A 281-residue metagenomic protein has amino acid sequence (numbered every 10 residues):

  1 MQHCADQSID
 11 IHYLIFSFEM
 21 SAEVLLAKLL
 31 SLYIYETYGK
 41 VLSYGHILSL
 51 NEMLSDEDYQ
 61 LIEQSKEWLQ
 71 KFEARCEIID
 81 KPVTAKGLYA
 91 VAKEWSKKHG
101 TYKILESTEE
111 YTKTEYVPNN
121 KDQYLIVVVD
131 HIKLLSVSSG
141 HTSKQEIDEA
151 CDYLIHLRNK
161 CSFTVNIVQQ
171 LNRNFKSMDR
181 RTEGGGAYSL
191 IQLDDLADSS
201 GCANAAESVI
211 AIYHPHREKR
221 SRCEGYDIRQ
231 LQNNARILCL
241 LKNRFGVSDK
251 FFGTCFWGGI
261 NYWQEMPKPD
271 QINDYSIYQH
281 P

Functional and structural regions predicted by a protein language model:
M1-N51, H131-S136, A205-E207: Walker A/P-loop NTP-binding active-site region of P-loop NTPases, recognizing the glycine-rich GxxxxGKT/S
A5-D10, Y35, G39-L42, K66 (+3 more regions): C-terminal regions of RecA-like/P-loop NTPase motor modules
L14, E109-V137, H141-I155: Helical hairpin unit composed of two closely spaced alpha helices linked by a short loop
L14-F16, E77-I79, N166, I210 (+1 more regions): Hydrophobic/aromatic beta-strand patches that form the interior of the parallel beta-sheet core in alpha/beta enzyme
S17-M20, H131, I167-R173, P215 (+1 more regions): A short beta-strand-to-loop transition that corresponds to the Sensor-1 phosphate-sensing loop of AAA+ P-loop ATPases
S21-L25, E57-L61, T84-L88, S143-Y153 (+2 more regions): Helical mechanochemical/support elements of P-loop NTPase systems and associated helical scaffolds
I34-I79: Nucleotide-state-sensitive switch-loop elements of NTP-binding domains
L50-L54, E77-I79, S136-I147, R180-L190: Flexible beta-alpha connector loops of hexameric P-loop NTPases
